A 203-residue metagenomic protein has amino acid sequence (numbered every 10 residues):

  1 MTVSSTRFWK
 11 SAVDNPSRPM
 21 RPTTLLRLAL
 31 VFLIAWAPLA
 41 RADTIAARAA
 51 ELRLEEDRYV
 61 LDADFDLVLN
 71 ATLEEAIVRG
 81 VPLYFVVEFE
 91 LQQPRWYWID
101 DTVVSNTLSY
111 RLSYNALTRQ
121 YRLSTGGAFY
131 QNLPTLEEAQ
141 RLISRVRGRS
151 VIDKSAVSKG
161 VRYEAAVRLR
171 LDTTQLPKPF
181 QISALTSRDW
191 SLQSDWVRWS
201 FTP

Functional and structural regions predicted by a protein language model:
T2-F8, V151-P203: Glycine-rich, aromatic-bearing surface loops/beta-hairpins
S4-A29: Bacterial N-terminal signal peptides that target proteins for export
A37-L39: N-terminal signal peptide c-region/cleavage motif recognized by signal peptidases
R41-A50, P203: Cleaved targeting-peptide boundary
E51-A76: N-terminal targeting signals for Sec/Tat export/insertion, comprising classic cleavable signal peptides
V68, T72-E74, E138-S158: Signal that preferentially marks extracellular ectodomain short beta-strand elements of beta-sandwich modules
A76-A139: Structured domain cores in non-transmembrane regions
